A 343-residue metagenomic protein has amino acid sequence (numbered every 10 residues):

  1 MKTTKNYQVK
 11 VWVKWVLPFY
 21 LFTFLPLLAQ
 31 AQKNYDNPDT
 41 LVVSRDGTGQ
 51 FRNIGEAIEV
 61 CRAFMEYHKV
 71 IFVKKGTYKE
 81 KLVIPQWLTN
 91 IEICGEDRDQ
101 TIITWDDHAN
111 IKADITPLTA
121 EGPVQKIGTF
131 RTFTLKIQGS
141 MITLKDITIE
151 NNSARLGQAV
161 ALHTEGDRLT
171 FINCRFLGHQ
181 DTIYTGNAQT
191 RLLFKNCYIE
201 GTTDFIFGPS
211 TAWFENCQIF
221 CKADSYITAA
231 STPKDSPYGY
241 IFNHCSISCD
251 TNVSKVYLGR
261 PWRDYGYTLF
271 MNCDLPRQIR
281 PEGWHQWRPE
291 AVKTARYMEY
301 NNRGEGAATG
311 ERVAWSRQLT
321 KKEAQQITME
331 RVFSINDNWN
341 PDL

Functional and structural regions predicted by a protein language model:
M1-D36: Bacterial Sec-dependent N-terminal signal peptides
Q32-L343: Sequence-level preference for short, compositionally simple segments enriched in small aliphatic or small polar residues
